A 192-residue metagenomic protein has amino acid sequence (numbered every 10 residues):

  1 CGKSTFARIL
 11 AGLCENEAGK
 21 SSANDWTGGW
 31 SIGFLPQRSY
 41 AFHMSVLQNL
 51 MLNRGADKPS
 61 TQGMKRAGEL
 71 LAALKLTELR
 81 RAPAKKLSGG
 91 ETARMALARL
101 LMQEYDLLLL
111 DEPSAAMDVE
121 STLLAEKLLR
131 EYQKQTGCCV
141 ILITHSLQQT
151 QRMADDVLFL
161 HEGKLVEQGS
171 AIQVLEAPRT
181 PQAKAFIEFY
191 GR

Functional and structural regions predicted by a protein language model:
Q62-L79: Conserved ABC ATPase "signature" region
P83-L87, E91: Conserved ABC ATPase signature
L108-D111: Catalytic Walker B motif of ABC-type/P-loop ATPase nucleotide-binding domains
T144-H145: H-loop/switch region of ABC-family ATPase nucleotide-binding domains
T150-R152: A short, surface-exposed alpha-helical micro-motif characterized by mixed small hydrophobic and charged/polar residues
I172-R192: C-terminal boundary and immediately downstream tail of ABC-type ATPase nucleotide-binding domains
